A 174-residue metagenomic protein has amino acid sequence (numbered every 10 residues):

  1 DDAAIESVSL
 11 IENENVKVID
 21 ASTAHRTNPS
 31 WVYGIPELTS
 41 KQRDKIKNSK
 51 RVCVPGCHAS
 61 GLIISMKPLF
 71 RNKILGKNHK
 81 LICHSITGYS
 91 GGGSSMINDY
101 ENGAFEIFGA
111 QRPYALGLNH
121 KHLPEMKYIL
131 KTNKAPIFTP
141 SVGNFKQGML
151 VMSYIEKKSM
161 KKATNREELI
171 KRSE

Functional and structural regions predicted by a protein language model:
D1-L116: N-terminal Rossmann-like NAD(P) cofactor-binding subdomain of oxidoreductases, focused on the glycine-rich
H79-K80, H84-S85, Y89-E174: C-terminal substrate-binding/catalytic lobe of Rossmann-fold NAD(P)-dependent oxidoreductases
